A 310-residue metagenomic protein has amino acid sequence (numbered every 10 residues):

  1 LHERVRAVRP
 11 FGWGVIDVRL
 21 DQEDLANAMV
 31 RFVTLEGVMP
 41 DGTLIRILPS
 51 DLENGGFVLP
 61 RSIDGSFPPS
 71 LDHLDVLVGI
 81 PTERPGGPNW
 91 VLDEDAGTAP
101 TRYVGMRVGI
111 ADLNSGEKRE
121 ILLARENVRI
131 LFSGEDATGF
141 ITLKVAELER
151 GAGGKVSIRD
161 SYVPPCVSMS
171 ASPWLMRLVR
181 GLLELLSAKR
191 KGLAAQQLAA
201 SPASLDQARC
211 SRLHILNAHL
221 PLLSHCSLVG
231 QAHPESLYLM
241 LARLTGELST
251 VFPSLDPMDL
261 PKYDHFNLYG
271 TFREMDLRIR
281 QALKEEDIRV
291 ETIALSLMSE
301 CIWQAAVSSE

Functional and structural regions predicted by a protein language model:
L1-V33: N-terminal "first-domain core" detector
V18, I45-R46, L59, L186: Basic, amphipathic N-terminal segments
L35, I45-L48, L71, L77: Type-3 copper protein
T43, T82-G86, G154: Short loop/turn segments at secondary-structure transitions that flank enzyme active sites
P49-G65, A305-E310: Terminal low-complexity "docking" segments
G56-D93, A99-T101: Elongated alpha-helical scaffolds
P100-A242: Mixed-charge (acidic/basic) macromolecular-recognition segments
H225-E310: Extended, amphipathic alpha-helical scaffolds
